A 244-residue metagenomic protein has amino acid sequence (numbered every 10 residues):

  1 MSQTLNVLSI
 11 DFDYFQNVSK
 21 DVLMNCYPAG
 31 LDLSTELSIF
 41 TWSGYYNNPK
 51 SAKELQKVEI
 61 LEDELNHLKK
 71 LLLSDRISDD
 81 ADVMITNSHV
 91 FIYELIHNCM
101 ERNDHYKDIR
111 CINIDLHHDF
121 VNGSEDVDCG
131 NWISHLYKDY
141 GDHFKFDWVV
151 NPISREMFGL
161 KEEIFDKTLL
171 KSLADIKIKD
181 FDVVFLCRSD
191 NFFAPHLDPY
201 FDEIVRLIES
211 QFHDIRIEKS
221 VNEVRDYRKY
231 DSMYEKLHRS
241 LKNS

Functional and structural regions predicted by a protein language model:
S2-S244: Conserved alpha-helical scaffold segments that buttress catalytic/binding sites
